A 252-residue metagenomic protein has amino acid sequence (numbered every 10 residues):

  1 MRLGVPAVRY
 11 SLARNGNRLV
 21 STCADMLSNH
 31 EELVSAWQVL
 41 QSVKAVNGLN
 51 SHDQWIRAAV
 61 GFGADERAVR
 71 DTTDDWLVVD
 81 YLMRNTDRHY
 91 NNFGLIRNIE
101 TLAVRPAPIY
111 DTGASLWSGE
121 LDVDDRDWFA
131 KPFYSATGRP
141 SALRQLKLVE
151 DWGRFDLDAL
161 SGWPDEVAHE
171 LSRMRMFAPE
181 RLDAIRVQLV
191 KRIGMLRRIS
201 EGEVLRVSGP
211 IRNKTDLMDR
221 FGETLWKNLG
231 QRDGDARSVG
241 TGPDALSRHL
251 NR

Functional and structural regions predicted by a protein language model:
M1, D71-V79, V187, K191-G194: A broad, structural surface signal
M1-V43: Conserved ATP-binding subdomain of kinase catalytic cores across diverse folds
R9-G16, H89-I99, L205-R206: Short alpha-helical "patches" and their helix-cap loops
L12, E100-G230, G242: C-terminal catalytic region of ATP-dependent kinase domains
A36-G63: Hydrophobic alpha-helical segments and helix pairs
D53-L121: Conserved kinase catalytic-core segment
T224-R252: Long, low-complexity, intrinsically disordered segments
